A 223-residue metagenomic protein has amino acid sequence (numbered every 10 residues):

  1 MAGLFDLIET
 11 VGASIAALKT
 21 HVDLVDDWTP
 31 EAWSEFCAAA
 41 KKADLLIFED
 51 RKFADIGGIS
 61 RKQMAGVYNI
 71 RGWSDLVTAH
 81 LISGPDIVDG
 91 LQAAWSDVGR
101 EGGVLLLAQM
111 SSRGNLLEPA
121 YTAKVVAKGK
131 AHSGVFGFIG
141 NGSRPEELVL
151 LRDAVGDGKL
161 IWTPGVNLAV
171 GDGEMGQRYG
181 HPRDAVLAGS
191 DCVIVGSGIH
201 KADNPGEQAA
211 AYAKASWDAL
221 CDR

Functional and structural regions predicted by a protein language model:
M1-F48, D55, L116-G137, S143 (+6 more regions): Conserved N-terminal beta1-alpha1 strand-loop-helix module at the mouth
L18, D50, V77, L151 (+3 more regions): Conserved, mostly hydrophobic/aromatic
H21, T163-G165, V195-G198: Glycine-rich beta-strand-to-loop/alpha-helix junction loops that act as flexible
E49, L105-L106, T163: Structural beta-sheet core signal
A54-V149, A154-K159, A169-G171: Conserved anion-binding
M110, A185, I199: A broadly conserved detector of short glycine/acidic/proline-rich loop/turn motifs that flank catalytic sites and bind
S190-V193: Substrate-binding cleft of secreted/luminal carbohydrate-active enzymes
